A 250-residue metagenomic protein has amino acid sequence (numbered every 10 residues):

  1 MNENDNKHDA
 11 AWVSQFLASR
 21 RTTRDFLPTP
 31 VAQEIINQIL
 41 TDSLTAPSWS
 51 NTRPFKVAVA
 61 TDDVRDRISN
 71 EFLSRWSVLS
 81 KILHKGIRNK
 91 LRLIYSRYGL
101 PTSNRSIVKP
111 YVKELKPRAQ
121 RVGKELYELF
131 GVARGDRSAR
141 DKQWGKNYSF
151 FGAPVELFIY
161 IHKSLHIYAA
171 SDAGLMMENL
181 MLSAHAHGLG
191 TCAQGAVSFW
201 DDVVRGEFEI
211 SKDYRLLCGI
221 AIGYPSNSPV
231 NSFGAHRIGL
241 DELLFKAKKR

Functional and structural regions predicted by a protein language model:
M1-R250: Acidic, surface-exposed loops and disordered segments
